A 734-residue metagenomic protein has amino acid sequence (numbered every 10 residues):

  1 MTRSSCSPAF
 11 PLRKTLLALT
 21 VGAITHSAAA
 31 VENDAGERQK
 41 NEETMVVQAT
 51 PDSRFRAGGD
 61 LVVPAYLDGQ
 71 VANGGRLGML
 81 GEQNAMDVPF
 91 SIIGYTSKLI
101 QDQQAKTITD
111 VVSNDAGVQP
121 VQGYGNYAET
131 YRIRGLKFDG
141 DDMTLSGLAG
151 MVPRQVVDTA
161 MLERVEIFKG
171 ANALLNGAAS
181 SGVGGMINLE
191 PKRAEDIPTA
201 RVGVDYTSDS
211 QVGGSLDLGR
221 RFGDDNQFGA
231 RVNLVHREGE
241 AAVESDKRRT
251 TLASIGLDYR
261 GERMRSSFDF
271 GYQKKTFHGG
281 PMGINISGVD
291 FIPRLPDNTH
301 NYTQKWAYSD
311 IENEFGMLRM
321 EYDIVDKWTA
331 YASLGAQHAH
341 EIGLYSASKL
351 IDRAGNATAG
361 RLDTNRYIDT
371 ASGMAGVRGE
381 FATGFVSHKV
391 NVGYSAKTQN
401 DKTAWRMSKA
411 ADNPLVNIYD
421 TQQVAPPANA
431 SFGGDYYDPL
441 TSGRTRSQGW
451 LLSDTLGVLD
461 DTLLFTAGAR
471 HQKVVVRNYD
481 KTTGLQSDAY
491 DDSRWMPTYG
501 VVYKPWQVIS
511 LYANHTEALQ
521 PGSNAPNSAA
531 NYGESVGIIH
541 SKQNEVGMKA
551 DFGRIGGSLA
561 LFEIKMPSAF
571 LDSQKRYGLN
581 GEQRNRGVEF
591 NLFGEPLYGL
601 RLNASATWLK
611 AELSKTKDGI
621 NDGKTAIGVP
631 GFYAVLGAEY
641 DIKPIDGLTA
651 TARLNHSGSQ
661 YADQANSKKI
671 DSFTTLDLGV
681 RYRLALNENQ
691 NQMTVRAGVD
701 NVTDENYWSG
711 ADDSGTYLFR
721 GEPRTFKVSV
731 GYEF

Functional and structural regions predicted by a protein language model:
T20, V390, A513, N544 (+2 more regions): Conserved C-terminal beta-signal and adjacent last beta-strands/turns of outer-membrane beta-barrel proteins
E43-I197, V546: Acidic, small-polar-rich N-terminal luminal/periplasmic segments of exported/outer-membrane proteins
A160-E163, L174-A253, Y259-R265, E314 (+3 more regions): Outer-membrane beta-barrel translocator/receptor signature
R237-A241, S254-D323, A336-I368, A411-P439 (+1 more regions): Acidic/polar loop-and-plug regions of large Gram-negative outer-membrane beta-barrel proteins
D258, I368-T370, S387-N391, S395-Q399 (+3 more regions): Structural signature of Gram-negative outer-membrane beta-barrels, strongest in the C-terminal barrel of TonB-dependent
T276-V289, T398-T403, T498-E545, A550 (+4 more regions): Surface-exposed extracellular loop regions of Gram-negative outer-membrane beta-barrel proteins, predominantly
R319-D323, K327-G335, A339-Y345, Y512 (+3 more regions): Membrane-embedded beta-barrel scaffold of Gram-negative outer-membrane proteins
D460, E563-K565, L579-Q664, G731-E733: Gram-negative outer-membrane beta-barrel transporters
